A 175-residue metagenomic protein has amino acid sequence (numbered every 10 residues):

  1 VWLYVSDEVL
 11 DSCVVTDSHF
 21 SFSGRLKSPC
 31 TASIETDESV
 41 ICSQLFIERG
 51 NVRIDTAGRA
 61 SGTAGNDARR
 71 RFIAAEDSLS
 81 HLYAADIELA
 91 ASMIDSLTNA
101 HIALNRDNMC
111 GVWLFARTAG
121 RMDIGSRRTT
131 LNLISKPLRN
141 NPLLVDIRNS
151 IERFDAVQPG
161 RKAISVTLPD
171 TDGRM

Functional and structural regions predicted by a protein language model:
V1-H101: A non-transmembrane, solvent-exposed segment enriched in polar/low-complexity residues
D77, R106-R117: Amphipathic alpha-helical repeat scaffolds of TPR domains
I94-T98, G125-K136, K162-D170: Alpha-helical repeat scaffolds
I102-A103, A119: Ankyrin-repeat helical core positions
L104, N108, P137-L144: Short solvent-exposed coil/turn linkers within tandem alpha-helical repeat scaffolds
R121-G125, L138-R139, A156-Q158: Alpha-helix capping and inter-helical loop/turn segments
V145-M175: N-terminal "domain-start" segment that seeds a small globular fold
